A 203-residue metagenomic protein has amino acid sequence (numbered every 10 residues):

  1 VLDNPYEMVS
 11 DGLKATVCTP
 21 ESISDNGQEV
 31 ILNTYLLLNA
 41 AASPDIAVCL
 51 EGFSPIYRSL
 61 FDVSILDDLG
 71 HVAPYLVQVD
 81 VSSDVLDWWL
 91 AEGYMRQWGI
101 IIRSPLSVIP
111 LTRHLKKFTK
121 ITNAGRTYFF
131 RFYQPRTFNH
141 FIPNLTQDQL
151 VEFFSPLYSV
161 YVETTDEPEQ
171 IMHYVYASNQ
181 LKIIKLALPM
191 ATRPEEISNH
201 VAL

Functional and structural regions predicted by a protein language model:
V1-R131, P135-L203: Terminal low-complexity "docking" segments
